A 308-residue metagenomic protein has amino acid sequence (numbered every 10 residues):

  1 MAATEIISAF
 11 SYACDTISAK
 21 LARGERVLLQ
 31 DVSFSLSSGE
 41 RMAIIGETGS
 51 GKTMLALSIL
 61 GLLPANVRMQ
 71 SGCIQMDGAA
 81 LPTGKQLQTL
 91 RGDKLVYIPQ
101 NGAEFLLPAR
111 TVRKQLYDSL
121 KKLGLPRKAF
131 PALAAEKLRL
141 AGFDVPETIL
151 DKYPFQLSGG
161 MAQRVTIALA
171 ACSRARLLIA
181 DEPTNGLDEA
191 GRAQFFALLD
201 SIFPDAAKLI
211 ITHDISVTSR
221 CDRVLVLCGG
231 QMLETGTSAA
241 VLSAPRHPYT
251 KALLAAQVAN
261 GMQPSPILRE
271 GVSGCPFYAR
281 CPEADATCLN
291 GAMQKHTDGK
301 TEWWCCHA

Functional and structural regions predicted by a protein language model:
R68-A80: Conserved ABC transporter NBD signature motif
A80-V96, K122, A240-P245: ABC ATPase NBD coupling module
N101, P108-K122: Q-loop/switch helix immediately C-terminal to the Walker
K152-L157, M161: Conserved ABC ATPase signature
C172-R176, D205: A short, proline-enriched helix->beta-strand linker immediately N-terminal to the Walker B motif in ABC-type P-loop
G186-G261: P-loop NTP-binding/switch modules centered on Walker-like glycine-rich loops
G236-A308: Charged, flexible cofactor/metal-binding loops and thiol motifs
